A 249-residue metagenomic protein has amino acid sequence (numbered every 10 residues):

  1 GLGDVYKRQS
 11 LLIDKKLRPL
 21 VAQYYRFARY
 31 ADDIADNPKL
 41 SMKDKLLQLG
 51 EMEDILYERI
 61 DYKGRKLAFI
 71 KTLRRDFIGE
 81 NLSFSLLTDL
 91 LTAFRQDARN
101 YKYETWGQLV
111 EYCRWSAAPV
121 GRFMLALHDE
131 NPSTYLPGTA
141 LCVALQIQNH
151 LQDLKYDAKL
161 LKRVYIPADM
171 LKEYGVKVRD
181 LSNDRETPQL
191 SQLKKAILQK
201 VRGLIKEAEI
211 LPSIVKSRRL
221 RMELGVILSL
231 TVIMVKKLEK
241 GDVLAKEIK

Functional and structural regions predicted by a protein language model:
G1-Q146, L151, Y156-K249: Catalytic cores of Mg2+-dependent Asp-rich isoprenoid enzymes
